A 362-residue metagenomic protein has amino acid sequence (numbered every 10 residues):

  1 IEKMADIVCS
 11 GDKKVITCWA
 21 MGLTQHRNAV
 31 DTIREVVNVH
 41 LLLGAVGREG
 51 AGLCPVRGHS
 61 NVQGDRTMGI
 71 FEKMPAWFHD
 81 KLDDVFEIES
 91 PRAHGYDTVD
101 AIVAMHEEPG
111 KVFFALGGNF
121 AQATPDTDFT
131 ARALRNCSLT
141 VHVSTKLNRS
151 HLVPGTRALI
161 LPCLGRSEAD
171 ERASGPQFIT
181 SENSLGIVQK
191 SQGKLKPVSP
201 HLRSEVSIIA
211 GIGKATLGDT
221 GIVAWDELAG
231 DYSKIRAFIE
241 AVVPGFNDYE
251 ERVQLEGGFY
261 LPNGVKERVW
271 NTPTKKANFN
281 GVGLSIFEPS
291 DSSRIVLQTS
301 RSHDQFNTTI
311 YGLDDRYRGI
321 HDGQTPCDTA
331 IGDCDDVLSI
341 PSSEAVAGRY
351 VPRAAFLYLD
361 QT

Functional and structural regions predicted by a protein language model:
I1-N38, L42-E49, V56-F238, S300-T362: Non-catalytic alpha/beta scaffold blocks inside enzyme catalytic domains
R66, D226-Y317: Long, low-complexity segments enriched in small/aliphatic residues
